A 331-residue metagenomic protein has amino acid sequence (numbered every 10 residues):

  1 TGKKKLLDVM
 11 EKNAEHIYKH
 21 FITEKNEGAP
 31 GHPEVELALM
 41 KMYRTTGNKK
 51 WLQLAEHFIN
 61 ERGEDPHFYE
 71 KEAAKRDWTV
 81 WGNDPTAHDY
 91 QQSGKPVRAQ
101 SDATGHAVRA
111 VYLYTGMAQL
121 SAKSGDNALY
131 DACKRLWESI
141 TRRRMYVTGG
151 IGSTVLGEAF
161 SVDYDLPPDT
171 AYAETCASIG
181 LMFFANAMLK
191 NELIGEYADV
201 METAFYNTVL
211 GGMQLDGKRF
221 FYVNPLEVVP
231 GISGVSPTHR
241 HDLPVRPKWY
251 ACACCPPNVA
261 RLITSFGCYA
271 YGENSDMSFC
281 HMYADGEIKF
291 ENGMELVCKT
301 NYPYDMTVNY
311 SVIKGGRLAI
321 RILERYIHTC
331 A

Functional and structural regions predicted by a protein language model:
T1-A331: Glycan-recognition and catalytic cores of secretory/periplasmic carbohydrate-active enzymes
